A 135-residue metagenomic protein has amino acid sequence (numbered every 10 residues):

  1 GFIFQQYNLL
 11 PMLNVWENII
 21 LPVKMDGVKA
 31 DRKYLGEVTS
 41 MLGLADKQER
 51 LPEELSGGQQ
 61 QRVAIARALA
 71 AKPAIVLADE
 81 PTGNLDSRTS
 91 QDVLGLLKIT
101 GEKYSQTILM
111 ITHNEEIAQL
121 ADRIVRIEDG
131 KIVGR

Functional and structural regions predicted by a protein language model:
G1-L120, I124-R126: ABC family nucleotide-binding domain
I124-R135: H-loop (His-switch) and adjacent beta-strand-loop-beta switch element of ABC-type ATPase nucleotide-binding domains
